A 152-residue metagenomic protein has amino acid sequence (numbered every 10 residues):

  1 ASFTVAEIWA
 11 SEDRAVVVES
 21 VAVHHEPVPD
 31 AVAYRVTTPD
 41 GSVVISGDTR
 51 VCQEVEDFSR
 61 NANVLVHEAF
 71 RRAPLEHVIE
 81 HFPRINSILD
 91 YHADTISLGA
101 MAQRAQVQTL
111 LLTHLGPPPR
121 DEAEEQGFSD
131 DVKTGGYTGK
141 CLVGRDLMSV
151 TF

Functional and structural regions predicted by a protein language model:
A1-F58, M148-F152: Core dinuclear metal-dependent hydrolase active-site scaffold
V32-A33, P39-S42, R50-R145: Cap/insert and terminal regions of metallo-dependent hydrolase folds
